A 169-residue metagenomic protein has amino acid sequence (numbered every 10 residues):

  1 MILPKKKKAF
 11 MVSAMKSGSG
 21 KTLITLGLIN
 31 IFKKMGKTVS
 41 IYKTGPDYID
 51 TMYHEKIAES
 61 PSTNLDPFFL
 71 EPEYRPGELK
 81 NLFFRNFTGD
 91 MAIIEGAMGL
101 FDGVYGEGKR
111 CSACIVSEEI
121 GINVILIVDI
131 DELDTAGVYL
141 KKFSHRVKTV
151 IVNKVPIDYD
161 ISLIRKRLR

Functional and structural regions predicted by a protein language model:
I2-L23, I29-I120, V128-V147, V155-S162: ATP-dependent carboxylate-amine ligase catalytic core
I164-R169: Canonical P-loop GTPase G-domain recognition
